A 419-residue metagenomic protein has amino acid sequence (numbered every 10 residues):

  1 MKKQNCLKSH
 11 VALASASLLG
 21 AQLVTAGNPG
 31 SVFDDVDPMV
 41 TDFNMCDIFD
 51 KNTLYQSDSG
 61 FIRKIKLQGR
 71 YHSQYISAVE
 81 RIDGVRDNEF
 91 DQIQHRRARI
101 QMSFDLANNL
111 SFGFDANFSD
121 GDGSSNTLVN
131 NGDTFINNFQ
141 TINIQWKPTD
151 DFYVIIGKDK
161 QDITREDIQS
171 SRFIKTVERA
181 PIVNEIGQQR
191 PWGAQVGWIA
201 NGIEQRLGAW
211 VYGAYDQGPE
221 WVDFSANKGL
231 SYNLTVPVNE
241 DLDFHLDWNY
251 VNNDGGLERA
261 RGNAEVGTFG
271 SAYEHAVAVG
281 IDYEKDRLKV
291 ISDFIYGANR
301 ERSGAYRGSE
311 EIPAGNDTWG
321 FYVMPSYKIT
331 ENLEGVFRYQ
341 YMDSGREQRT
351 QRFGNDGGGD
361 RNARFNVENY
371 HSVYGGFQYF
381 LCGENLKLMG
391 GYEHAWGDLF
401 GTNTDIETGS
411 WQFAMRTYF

Functional and structural regions predicted by a protein language model:
M1-H72, R81, F353, D360 (+1 more regions): N-terminal periplasmic/intermembrane-space "pro-region" immediately following the signal or transit peptide
N28-D42, H72, A78-E89, L128-F135 (+3 more regions): Outer-membrane beta-barrel pore domains
F49-K51, Y232-T235, G375-F377, A414-R416: Short, well-ordered amphipathic alpha-helices
T53-E80, D87-Y215, A226-L230, T235-L242 (+2 more regions): Outer membrane beta-barrel
G123-S124, D216-E220, E301, L399-G401: A generic structural signal for short coil/turn motifs at secondary-structure boundaries
K175-E178, W210-V222, G255-E265: Active-site-proximal beta-alpha loop/turn segments in soluble metabolic enzymes
E185, D223, A314: Glycine- and other small-residue-rich loops at beta-strand/loop junctions that grip anionic moieties
V222-A226, A414: Hydrophobic secondary-structure block in the mid-to-C-terminal portion of proteins
